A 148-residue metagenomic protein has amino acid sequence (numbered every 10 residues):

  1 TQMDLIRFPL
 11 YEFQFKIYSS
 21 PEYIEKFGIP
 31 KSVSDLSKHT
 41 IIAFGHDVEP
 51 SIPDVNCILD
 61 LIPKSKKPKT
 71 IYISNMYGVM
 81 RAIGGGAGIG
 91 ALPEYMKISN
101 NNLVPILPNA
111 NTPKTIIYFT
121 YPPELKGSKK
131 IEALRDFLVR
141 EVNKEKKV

Functional and structural regions predicted by a protein language model:
Q2-I116, K144-V148: C-terminal regulatory
I117-K126: A bilobed periplasmic-binding-protein/Venus flytrap-type ligand-binding module shared by bacterial periplasmic
K126-R140: Short amphipathic alpha-helical coupling segments at ligand-binding clamshell hinges and other catalytic/signaling
